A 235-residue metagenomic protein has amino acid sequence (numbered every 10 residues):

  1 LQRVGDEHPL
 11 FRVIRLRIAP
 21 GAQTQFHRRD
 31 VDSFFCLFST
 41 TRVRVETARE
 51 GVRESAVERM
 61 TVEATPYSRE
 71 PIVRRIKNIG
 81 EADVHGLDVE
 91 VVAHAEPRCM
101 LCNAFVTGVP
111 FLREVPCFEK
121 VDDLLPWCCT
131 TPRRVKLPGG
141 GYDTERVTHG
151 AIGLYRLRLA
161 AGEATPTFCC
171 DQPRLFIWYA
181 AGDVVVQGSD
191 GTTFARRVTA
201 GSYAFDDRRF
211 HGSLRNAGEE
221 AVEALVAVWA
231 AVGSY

Functional and structural regions predicted by a protein language model:
L1-F26, V45-T47, G51-T167, G188 (+3 more regions): A short, N-terminal "cap"/entry segment at the start of jelly-roll beta-barrel domains of the cupin/DSBH fold
H27-S33, R74-R75, F168-D171, H211-S213: Histidine-centered active-site/metal-ligand motif
R29-R44, C170-V185: Short, conserved beta-strand element in jelly-roll/cupin
F35-L37, L214, V226: Solvent-exposed, well-ordered amphipathic alpha-helical segments that flank/support binding or catalytic loops
T41-R42, D83, G182-D183, H211 (+1 more regions): Structural motif
Q172-N216: Structured core of small recognition/catalytic domains
